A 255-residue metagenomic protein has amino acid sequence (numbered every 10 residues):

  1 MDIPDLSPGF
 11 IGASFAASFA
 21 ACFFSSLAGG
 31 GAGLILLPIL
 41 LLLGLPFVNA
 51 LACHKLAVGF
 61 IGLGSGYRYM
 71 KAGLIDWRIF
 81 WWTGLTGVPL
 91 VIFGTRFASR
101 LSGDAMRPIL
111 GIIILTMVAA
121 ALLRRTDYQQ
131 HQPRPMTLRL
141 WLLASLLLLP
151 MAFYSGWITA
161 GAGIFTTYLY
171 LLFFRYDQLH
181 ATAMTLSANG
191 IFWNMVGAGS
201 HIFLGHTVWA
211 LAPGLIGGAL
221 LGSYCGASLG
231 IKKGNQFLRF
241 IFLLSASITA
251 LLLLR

Functional and structural regions predicted by a protein language model:
M1-G12, L41-N49, R96-A105, I202-A210 (+1 more regions): Helix-coil boundary and interhelical linker segments in multi-pass alpha-helical membrane proteins
M1-L45, Q132-T182, P213: Selected transmembrane alpha-helices and immediately adjacent juxtamembrane segments of polytopic inner-membrane
I11, K55, L110-I114, V118 (+4 more regions): Residues within membrane-spanning alpha-helices of integral membrane proteins, especially the hydrophobic core/packing
L45-H54, R78-I79, R175-L186: Membrane-interface alpha-helices at helix entry/exit sites of multi-pass transporters
A52-A105, I109-I112, N194-L244: Selective hydrophobic functional segments
G64-L74, G111-M136, S228, I248-R255: Transmembrane helix exit motif
F93, L148-I158, V196-G205, T249-R255: Hydrophobic alpha-helical transmembrane segments in multi-pass integral membrane proteins
